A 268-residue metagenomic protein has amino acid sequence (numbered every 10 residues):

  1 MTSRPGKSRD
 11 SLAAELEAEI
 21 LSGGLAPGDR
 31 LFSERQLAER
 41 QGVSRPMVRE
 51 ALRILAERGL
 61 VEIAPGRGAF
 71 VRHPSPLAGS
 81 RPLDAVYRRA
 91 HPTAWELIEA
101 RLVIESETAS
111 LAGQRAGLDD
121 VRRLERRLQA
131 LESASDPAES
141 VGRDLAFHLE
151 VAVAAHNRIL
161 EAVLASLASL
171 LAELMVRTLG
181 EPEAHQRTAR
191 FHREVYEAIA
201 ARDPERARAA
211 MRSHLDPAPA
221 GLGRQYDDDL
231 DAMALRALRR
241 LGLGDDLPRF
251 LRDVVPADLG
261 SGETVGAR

Functional and structural regions predicted by a protein language model:
M1-I104, S110, Q114, L243 (+2 more regions): Short linear motifs at protein or domain termini
R4-P5, R49, R143-D144, G180-A184 (+1 more regions): Juxtamembrane/interface motifs at transmembrane-helix termini
G79-P82, M175, L179, P219-Y226 (+1 more regions): Short amphipathic alpha-helical interaction/hinge segments
R101-R177, Q186-E197, R206-G221: Conserved amphipathic alpha-helical segments that form helical-bundle/coiled-coil interaction surfaces
A200-A201: Well-ordered alpha/beta subsegment
R208-R268: C-terminal effector-binding regulatory domain of bacterial HTH transcription factors
